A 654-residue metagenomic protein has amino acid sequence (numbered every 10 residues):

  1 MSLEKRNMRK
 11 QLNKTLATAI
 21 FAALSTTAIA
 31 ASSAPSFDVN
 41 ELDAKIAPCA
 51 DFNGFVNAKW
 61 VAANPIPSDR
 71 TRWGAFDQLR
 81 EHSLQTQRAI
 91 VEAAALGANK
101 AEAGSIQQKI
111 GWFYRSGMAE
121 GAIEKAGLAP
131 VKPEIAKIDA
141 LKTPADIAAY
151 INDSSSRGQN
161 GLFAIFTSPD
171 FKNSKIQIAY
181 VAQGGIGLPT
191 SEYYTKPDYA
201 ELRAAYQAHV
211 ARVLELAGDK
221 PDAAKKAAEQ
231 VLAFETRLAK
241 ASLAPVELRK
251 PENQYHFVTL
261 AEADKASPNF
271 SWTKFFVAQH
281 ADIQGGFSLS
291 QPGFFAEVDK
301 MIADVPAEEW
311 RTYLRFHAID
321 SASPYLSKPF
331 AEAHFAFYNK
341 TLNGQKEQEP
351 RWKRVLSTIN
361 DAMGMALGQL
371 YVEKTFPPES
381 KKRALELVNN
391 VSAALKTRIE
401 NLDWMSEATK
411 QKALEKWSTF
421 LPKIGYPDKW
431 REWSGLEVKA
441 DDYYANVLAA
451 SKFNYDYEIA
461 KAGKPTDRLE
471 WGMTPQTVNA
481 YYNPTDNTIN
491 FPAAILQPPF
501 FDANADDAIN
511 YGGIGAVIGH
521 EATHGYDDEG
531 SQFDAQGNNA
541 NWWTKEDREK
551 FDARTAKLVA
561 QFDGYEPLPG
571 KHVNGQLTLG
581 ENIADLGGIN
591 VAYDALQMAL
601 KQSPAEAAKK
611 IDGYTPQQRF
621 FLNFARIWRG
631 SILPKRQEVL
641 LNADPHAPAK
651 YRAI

Functional and structural regions predicted by a protein language model:
L3-A31: Gram-negative bacterial Sec-dependent N-terminal signal peptides
S32-N40: Short, Gly/Pro- and small/polar-rich lid/capping loops
E41-A62, Y193-E215, L579, D585-V591: Hydrophobic/aromatic-rich, well-ordered segments within soluble, folded domains that form packed cores
I46-D51, F55-A122: Active-site-surrounding "flap" and adjacent substrate/cofactor-binding loops of secreted or lumenal enzymes, prototyped
A63-P67, I165-S168, T190-E192, S242-P245 (+3 more regions): Short, solvent-exposed loop/turn and secondary-structure capping segments
D69-V91, A223-A241, N510-A516, D612 (+1 more regions): Short secondary-structure subsegments characteristic of cysteine-rich extracellular domains
A94-N390: Noncatalytic, helix-rich "gating/capping" subdomain that lines the substrate-entry/channel surface of large enzyme
V231, A266-N269, S288-F295, E349 (+3 more regions): Intrinsically disordered, low-complexity linker/terminal regions across diverse proteins
